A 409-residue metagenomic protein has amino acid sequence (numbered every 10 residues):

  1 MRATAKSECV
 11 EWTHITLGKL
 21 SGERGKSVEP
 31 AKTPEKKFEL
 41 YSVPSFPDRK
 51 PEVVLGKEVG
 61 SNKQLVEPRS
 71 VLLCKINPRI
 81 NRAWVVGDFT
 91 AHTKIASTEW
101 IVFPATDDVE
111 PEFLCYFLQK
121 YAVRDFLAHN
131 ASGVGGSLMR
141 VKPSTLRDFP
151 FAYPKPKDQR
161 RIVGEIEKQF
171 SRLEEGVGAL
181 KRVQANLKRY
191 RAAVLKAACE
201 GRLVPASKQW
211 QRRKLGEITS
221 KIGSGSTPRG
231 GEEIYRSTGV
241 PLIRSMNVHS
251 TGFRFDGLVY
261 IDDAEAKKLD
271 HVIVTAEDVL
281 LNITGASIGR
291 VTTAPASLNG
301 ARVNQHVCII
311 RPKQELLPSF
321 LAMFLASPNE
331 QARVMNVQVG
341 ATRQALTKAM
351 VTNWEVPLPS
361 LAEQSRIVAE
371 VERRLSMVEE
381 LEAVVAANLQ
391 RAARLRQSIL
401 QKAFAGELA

Functional and structural regions predicted by a protein language model:
M1-V28, D148, A152, P156-V163 (+8 more regions): Non-catalytic DNA-recognition/assembly elements of restriction-modification systems
R2-I15, W100-P111, M139, P143-G164 (+5 more regions): Proline-centric
A5-Q64, K75-I76, I80-R82, Q211-T251 (+2 more regions): Low-complexity, Lys/Gly-biased intrinsically disordered segments
Y41-P44, V194-A198, I399: Short alpha-helical scaffolding segments that buttress acidic/His motifs in well-ordered protein cores
N62-Q64, P68-V123, G135-G136, P143 (+4 more regions): A short beta-sheet element
K120-F151, E232-E233, S327-V356: Specificity-determining recognition surfaces
E175-R189, A193-V194: Contiguous mid-protein beta-loop-alpha structural module that forms a pocket-lining wall or clamp of enzyme active
